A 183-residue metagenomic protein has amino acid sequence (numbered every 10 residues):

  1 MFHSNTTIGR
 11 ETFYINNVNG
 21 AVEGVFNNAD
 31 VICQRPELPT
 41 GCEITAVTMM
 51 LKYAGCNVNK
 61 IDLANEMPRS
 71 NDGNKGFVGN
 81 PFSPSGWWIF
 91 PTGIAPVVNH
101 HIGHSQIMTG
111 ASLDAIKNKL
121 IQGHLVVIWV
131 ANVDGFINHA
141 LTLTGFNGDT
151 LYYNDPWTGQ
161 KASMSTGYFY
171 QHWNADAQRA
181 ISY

Functional and structural regions predicted by a protein language model:
M1-W88, N132-D134, N147, K161 (+1 more regions): Active-site-adjacent structural segments surrounding the nucleophilic cysteine of cysteine proteases and isopeptidases
G9-V18, I121, L125, F146-Y183: Noncatalytic regulatory segments and standalone regulatory/sensor domains
E66, V97, H101, K119 (+1 more regions): Residues that form generic nucleotide/phosphate-binding pockets
S83-M108: Mid-length scaffold segments of soluble, non-membrane domains
M108-Y152: Active-site-adjacent substructure of cysteine-protease-like catalytic cores
